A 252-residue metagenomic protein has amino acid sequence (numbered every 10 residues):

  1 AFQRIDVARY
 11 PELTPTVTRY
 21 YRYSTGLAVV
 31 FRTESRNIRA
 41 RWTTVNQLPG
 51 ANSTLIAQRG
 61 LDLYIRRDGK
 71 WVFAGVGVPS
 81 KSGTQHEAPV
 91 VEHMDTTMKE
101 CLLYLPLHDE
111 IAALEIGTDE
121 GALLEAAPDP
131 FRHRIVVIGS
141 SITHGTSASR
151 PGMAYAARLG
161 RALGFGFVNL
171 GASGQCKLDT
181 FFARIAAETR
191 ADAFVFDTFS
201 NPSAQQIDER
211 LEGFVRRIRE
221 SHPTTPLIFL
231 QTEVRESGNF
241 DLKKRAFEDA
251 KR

Functional and structural regions predicted by a protein language model:
A1-R134: N-terminal secretory targeting modules
E34-R36, L163-F165, P223: Short glycine/proline-enriched coil/turn segments at helix->beta-strand junctions
A40, I138-G139, L230: Short hydrophobic segments within beta-strands
A57, R161, S221-P223: Short, structurally constrained coil/turn elements that cap an alpha-helix or connect an alpha-helix to the following
K70-G75, R132-V136, G166-L170, N201 (+1 more regions): Short C-terminal domain-edge/linker segments immediately following a structured domain
A74-S80, H133-I138, L170, R210 (+1 more regions): Short N-terminal secondary-structure initiator segments
H93-T97, C101-R190: Serine-esterase "nucleophile elbow" of acetyl-processing enzymes
A172-Q175, D179-R252: Alpha-helical cap/lid subdomain in secreted, periplasmic, or secretory-pathway luminal O-acyl-processing enzymes
